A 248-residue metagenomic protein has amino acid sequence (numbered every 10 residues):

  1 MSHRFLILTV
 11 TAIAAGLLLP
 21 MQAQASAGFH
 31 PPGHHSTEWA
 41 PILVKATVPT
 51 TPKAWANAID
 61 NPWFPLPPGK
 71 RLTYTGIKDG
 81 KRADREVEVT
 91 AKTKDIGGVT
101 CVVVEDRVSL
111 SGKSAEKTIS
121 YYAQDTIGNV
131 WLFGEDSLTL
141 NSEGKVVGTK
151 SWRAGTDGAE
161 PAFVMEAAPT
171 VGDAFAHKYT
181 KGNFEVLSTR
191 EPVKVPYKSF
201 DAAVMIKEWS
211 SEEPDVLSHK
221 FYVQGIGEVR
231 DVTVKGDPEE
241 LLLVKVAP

Functional and structural regions predicted by a protein language model:
M1-T9: Bacterial N-terminal signal peptides that target proteins for export
T9-P20: Bacterial N-terminal signal peptides
L18-H30: C-terminal region of N-terminal signal peptides and the immediate post-cleavage residues of exported proteins
F29, G33-P248: Conserved functional acidic sites
